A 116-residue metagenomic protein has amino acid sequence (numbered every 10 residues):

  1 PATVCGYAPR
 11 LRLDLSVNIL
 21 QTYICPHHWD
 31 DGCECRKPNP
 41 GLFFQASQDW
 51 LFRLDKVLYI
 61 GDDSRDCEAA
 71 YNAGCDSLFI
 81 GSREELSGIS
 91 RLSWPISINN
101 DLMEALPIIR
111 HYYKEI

Functional and structural regions predicted by a protein language model:
P1-G32, F44-L54: Substrate-recognition/cap helix-loop segment adjacent to the acidic, metal-dependent catalytic center of Asp-based
T22, N39, A70: Residue-level signal for inorganic ion chemistry
E34-G41, Y112-I116: Short, surface-exposed amphipathic charged segments that create phosphate/polyanion-binding patches used for binding
K37-C67: Conserved Lys-Pro-Asp/Glu-containing loop-to-beta segment of HAD-superfamily phosphomonoesterases, centered on
W50, L106-I116: Short, hydrophobic alpha-helical segments
Y59-S97: Acidic, Mg2+-coordinating phosphoryl-transfer loop and its flanking beta/alpha structural elements, shared across
I96-A105: Short acidic-hydrophobic, aromatic-tinged amphipathic segments that line or gate anion-handling sites
